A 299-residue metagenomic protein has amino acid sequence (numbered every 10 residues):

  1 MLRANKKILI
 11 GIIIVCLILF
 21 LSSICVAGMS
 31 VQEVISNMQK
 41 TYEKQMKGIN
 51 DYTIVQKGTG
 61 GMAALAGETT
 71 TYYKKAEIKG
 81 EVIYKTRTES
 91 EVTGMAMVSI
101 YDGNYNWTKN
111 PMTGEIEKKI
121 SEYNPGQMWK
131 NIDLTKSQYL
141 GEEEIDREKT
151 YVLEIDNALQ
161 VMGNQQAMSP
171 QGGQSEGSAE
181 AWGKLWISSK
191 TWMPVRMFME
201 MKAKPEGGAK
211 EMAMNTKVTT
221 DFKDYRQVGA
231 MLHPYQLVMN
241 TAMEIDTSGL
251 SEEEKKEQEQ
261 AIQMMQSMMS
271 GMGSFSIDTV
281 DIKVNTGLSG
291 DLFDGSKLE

Functional and structural regions predicted by a protein language model:
L2-I13: Bacterial N-terminal signal peptides that target proteins for export
I12-S22: Bacterial N-terminal signal peptides
S23-E68, Y73-G80: N-terminal leader/targeting segments and the immediate start of mature chains
E33-N37, N50, M128-L140, A179 (+2 more regions): A short, amphipathic edge element
Y42, A96-V98, I116, I120-T150 (+1 more regions): Low-complexity, intrinsically disordered segments exposed to solvent
Q56-G60, R87-V92, K109-M112, N157 (+2 more regions): Beta-turn initiation residues at beta-strand->coil junctions
T71-K130: An acidic-aromatic
T150-G290: Gly/Pro-enriched, hydrophobic low-complexity segments that function as extracytoplasmic propeptides/linkers
